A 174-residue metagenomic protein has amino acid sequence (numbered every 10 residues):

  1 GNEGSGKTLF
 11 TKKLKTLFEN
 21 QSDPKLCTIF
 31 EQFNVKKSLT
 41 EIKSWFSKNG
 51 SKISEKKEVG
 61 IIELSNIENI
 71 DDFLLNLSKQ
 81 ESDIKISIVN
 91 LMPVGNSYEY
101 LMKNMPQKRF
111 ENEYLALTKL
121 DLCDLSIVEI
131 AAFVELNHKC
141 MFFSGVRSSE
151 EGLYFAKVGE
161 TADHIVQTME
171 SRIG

Functional and structural regions predicted by a protein language model:
N2-E3, L26-L74, E81, N90-V94: Switch II (G3) loop of P-loop NTPases
K7: Conserved lysine of the Walker
F10, L14: Hydrophobic positions on the alpha1 helix immediately C-terminal to the Walker A/P-loop
T16-T28: Post-Walker A helix-loop "phosphate-sensing" segment adjacent to the P-loop in P-loop NTPases
N20-Q21, G50-K56, K79-K85, Q107-F110 (+1 more regions): Conserved catalytic network of the ASCE P-loop NTPase/AAA+ motor domain
E68-L75, E99-M102, L125-V128: Conserved ATPase-coupling elements of RecA-like P-loop NTPase cores
I84-M92, R109-I127, V134-E150: Conserved beta-strand/loop subsegment of P-loop NTPase cores
F133-G174: NTP-binding/hydrolysis catalytic cores, primarily Walker-type P-loop NTPases
